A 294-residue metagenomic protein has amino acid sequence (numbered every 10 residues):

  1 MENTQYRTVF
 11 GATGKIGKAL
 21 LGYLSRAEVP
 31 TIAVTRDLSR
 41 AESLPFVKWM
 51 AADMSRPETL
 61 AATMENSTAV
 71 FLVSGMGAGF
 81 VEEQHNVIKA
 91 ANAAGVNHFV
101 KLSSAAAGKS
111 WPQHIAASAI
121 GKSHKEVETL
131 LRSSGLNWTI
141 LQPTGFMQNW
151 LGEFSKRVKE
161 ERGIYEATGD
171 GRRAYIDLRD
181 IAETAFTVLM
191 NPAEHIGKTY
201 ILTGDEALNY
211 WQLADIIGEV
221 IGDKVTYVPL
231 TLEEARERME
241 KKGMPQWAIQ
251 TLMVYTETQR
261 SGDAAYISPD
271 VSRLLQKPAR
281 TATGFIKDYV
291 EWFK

Functional and structural regions predicted by a protein language model:
E2-L44, S55-E65, M76-H85, K89-H98 (+4 more regions): Oxidoreductase cofactor-interface core, primarily capturing Rossmann-like NAD(P)-dependent enzymes
F10, V73, Q276: Residues lining the SAM
A33, E233-K294: A hydrophobic C-terminal alpha-helical subdomain
K48: Acyl-donor (CoA/ACP) binding surface of acyl/acetyltransferases
A52, L230: Cofactor-binding loops of NAD(P)H-dependent oxidoreductases, dominated by short-chain dehydrogenase/reductases
T59, A69, R280, G284: Residue-level recognition of oxygen-bearing side chains
A69-V73, K101: Redox-cofactor binding/interface segments in oxidoreductases and associated redox assembly factors
L178, Y210, L232, T281-A282: Structural motif detector for alpha-helix initiation sites
